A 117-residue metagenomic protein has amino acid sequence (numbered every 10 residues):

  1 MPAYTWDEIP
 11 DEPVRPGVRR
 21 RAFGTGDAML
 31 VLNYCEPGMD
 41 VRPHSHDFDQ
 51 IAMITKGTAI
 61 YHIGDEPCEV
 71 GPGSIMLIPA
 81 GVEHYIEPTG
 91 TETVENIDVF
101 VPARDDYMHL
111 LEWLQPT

Functional and structural regions predicted by a protein language model:
M1-D27, L111-T117: A short, N-terminal "cap"/entry segment at the start of jelly-roll beta-barrel domains of the cupin/DSBH fold
G24-D27, T55, A80, G90: Short loop/turn positions at the edges of beta-strands in beta-sheet-rich folds
M29, T58-I60, P67, E83 (+1 more regions): Structural motif
V31-S45: Conserved short histidine dyad/triad with adjacent acidic residue
D49, M53-A59, G64: Glycine- and acidic-residue-biased ligand/ion/polar-headgroup-sensing regions
E66-A80: Short acidic-glycine-tyrosine-enriched beta hairpin
A80-D106: Ligand-binding loop in jelly-roll beta-barrel domains
